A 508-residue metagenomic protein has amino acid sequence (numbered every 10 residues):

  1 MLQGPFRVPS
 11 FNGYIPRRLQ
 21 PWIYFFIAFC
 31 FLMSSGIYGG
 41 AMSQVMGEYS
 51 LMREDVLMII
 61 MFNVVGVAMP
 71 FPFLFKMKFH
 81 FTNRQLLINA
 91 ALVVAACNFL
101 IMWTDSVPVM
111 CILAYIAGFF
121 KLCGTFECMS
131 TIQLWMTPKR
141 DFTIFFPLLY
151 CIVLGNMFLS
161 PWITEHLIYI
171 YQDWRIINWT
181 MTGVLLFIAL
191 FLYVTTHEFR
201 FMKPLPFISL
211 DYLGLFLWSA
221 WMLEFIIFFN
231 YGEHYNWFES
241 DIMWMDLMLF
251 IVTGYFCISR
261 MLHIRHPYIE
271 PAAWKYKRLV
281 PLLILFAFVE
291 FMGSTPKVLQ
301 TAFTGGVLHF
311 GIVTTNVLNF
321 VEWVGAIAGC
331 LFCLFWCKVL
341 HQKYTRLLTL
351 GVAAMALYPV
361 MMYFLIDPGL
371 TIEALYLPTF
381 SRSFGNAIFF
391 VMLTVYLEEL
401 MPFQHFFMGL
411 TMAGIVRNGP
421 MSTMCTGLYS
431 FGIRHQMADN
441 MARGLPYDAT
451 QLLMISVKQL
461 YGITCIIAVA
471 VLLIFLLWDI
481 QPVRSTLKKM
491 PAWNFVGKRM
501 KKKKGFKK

Functional and structural regions predicted by a protein language model:
L2-F6, I15-L74, G124-T125, M129 (+2 more regions): Extracytoplasmic
L2-G4, P9, G13, P446-K508: Transmembrane-helix exit segments and adjacent C-terminal regions of multi-pass membrane proteins
R18-S34, G39-G40, C97, Y268-I433 (+2 more regions): 12-transmembrane solute porter fold
V45-G47, M77-F79, M110, W162-Q172 (+4 more regions): Interfacial helix-cap and linker-helix signal at transmembrane-aqueous boundaries of multi-pass secondary transporters
N63-V65, L154-G155, W323-V324, G419-P420: Short hydrophobic/small-residue motifs within alpha-helical transmembrane segments of multi-pass transporter-like
L74-L213: Helix-loop-helix hairpins in multi-pass membrane proteins, especially solute transporters
Y169-I284: Hydrophobic transmembrane-helix bundles of small-molecule transporters
Y169-T182, Y231-D241, S430-A468: A membrane-interface helix-boundary motif in multi-pass transporters
